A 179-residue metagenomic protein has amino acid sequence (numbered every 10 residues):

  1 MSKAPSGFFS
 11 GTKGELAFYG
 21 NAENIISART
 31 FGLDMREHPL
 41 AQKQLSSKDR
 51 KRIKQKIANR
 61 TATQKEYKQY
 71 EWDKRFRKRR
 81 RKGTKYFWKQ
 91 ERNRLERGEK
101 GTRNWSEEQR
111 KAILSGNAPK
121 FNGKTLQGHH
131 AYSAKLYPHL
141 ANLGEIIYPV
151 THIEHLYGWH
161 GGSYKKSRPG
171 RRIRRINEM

Functional and structural regions predicted by a protein language model:
S2-Q127, Y132-M179: Nuclease and nuclease-like effector domains acting on nucleic acids or nucleotide cofactors
